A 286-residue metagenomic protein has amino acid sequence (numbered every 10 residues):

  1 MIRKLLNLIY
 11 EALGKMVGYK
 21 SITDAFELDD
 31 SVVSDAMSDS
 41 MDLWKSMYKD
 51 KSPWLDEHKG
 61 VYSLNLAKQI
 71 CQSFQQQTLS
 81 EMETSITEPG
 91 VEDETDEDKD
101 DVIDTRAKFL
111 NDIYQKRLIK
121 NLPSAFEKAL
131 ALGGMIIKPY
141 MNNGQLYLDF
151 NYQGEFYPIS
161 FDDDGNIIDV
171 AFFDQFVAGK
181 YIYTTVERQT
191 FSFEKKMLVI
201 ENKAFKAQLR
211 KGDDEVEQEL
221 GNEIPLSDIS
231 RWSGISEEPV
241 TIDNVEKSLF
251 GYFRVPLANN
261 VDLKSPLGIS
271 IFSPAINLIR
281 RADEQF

Functional and structural regions predicted by a protein language model:
M1-N151, N166: Extended, helix-rich architectural segments
I2-E27, V33-A36, E127-G134, K138-F286: Structured, contiguous alpha/beta core segments that scaffold functional sites
